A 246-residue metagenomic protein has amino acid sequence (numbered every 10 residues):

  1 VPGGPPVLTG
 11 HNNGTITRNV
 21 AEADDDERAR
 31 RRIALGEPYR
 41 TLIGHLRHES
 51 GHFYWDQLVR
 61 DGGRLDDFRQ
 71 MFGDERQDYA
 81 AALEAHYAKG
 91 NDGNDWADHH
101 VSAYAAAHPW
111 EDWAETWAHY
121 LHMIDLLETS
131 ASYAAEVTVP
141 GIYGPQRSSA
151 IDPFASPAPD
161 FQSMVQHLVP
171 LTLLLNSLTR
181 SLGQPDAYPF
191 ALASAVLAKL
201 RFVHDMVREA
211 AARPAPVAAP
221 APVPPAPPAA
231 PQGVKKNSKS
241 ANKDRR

Functional and structural regions predicted by a protein language model:
V1-D25: Auxiliary, metal-adjacent structural segments of Zn-dependent hydrolase domains
R18-A29, A81-D95, Q146-A150: Active-site-adjacent bridging/hinge elements
D26-L46: Short pre-active-site segment immediately N-terminal to the catalytic Zn-binding motif
R31-E37, H99-H100, S156-F161: Glycine- and acidic
R40-R60: Active-site recognition of the HExxH zinc-binding catalytic motif
W55-E111, T116-L126: Post-HExxH zinc-binding segment in Zn-dependent metallohydrolases
A105-P220, K236-K239, K243-R246: Pan-zinc metallopeptidase signature
V217-Q232: Long, low-complexity intrinsically disordered segments that are proline/alanine-rich with interleaved serine/threonine
